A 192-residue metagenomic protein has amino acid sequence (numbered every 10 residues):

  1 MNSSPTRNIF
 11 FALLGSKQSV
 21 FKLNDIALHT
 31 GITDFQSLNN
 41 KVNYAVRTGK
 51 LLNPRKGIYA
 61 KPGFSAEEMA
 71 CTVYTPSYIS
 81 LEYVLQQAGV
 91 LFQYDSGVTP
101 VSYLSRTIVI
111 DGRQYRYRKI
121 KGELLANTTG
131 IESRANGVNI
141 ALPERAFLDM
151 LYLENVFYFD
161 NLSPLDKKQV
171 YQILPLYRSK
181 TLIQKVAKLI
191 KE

Functional and structural regions predicted by a protein language model:
M1-Y78: Short beta-edge/loop segments at beta->alpha junctions of small alpha/beta modules that act as binding/recognition
A60-E192: Nucleic-acid-binding surface
